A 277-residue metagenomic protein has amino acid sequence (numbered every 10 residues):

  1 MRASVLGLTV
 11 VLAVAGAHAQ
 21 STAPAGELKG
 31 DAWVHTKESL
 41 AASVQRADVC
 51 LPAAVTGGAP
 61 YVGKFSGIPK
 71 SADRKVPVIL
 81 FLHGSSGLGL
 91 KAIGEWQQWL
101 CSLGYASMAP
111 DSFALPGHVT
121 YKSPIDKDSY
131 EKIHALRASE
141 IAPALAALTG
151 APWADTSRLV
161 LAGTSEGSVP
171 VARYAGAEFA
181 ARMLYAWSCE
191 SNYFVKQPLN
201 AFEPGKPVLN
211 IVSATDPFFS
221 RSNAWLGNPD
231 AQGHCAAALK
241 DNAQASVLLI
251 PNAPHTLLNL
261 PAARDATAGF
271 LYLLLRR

Functional and structural regions predicted by a protein language model:
M1-L6: Bacterial N-terminal signal peptides that target proteins for export
L8-L12, G16-I68: An N-terminal hydrophobic leader/cap segment in hydrolases
Q45-A154: Serine-hydrolase catalytic machinery in alpha/beta-hydrolase-like enzymes
K75-V78, L103-A106, T156-R158, E178-R182 (+2 more regions): Loop/turn elements at helix/coil->beta-strand transitions in domains of secreted/extracellular proteins
S85-L88, S107, F113-G117, S165-V169 (+3 more regions): Solvent-exposed loop/turn segments at secondary-structure junctions within structured extracellular/periplasmic domains
P143-E203: Primarily recognizes the serine-hydrolase "nucleophile elbow" in alpha/beta-hydrolase and SGNH/GDSL folds
A181-L249, H255: The feature captures the conserved acid-bearing segment of alpha/beta-hydrolase catalytic domains
K240-R277: C-terminal catalytic histidine-bearing segment of alpha/beta-hydrolase fold enzymes
